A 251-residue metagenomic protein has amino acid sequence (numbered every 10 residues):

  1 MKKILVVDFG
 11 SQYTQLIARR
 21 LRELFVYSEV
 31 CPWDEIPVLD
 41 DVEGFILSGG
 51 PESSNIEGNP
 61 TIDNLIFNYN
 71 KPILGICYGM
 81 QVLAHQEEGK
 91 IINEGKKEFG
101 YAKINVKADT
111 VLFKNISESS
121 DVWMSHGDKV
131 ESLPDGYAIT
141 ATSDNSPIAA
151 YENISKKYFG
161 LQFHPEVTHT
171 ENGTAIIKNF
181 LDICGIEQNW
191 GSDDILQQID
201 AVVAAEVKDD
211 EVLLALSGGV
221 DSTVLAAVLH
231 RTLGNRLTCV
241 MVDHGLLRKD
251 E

Functional and structural regions predicted by a protein language model:
M1-G44, P51-E57, T61, F67-Y69 (+1 more regions): RNA-binding accessory domains that recognize and position tRNA/RNA substrates
G75, G79, A84: Gly/Ala-rich beta-loop-alpha elbow adjacent to hydrolase catalytic centers
